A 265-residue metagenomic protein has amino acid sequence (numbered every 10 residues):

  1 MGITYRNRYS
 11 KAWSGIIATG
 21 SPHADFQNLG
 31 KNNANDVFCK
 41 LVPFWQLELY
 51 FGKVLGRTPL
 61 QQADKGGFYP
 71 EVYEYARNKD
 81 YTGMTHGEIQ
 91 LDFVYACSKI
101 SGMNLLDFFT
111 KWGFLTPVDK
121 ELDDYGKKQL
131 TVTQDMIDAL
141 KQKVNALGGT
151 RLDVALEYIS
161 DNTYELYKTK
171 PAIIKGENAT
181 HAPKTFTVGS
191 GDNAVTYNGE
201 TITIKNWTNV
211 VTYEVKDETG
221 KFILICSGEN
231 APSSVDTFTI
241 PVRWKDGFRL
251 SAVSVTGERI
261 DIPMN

Functional and structural regions predicted by a protein language model:
M1: Active-site recognition of the HExxH zinc-binding catalytic motif
Y5-N7: Short, glycine/acidic-rich hinge or "gate" loops at secondary-structure transitions that mediate conformational
K11-T133: Active-site-proximal alpha-helical
M84-M264: Beta/coil-rich, acidic/histidine-enriched accessory regions frequently appended to metallopeptidases
